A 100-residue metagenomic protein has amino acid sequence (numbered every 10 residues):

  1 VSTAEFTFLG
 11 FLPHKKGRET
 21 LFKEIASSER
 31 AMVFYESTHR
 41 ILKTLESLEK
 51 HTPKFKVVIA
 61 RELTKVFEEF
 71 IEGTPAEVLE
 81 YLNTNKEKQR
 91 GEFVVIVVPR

Functional and structural regions predicted by a protein language model:
V1-S28: Class I SAM-dependent methyltransferase SAM-binding "motif I" and its flanking Rossmann-like core
R30-A31, Y35-R100: A contiguous loop/helix-start segment that scaffolds small-molecule binding in enzyme catalytic cores
